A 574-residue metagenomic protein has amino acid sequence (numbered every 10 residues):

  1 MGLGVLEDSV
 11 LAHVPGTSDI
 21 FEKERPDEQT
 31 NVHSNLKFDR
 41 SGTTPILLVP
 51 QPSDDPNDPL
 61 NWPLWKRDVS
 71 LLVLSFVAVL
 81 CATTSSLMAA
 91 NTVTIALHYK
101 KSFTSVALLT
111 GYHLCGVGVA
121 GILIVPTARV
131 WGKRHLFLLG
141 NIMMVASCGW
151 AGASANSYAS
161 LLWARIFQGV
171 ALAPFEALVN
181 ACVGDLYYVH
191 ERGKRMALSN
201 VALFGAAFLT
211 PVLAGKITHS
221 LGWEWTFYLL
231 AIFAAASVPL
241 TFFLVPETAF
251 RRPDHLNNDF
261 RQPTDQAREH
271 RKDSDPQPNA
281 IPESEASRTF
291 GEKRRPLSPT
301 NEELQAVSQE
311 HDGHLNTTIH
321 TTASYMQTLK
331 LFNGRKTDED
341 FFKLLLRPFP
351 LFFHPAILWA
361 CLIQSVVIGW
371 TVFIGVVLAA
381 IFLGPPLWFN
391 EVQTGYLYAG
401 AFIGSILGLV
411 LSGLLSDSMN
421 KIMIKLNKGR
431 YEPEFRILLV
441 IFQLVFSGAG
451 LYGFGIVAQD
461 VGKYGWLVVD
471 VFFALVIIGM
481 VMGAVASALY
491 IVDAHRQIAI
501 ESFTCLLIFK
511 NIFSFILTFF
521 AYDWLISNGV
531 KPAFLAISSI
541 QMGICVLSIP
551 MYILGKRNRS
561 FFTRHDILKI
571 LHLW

Functional and structural regions predicted by a protein language model:
M1-L64, T248-L344, K421-Y431, F561-W574: Intrinsically disordered, low-complexity terminal tails of fungal membrane proteins
P63-V73, S157, R335-V367, E434: Juxtamembrane cytosolic amphipathic helices that cap and anchor the N-termini of specific transmembrane helices
L64, A82, S86, T94 (+12 more regions): C-terminal transmembrane bundle
K66-C81, L109, H113, G140-M143 (+6 more regions): Hydrophobic transmembrane alpha-helices of multi-pass secondary transporters, especially the MFS 12-helix bundle
A78, T110, L114, N141-M144 (+5 more regions): Small-residue-rich transmembrane alpha-helices and their cytosolic helix-loop interfaces in multi-pass secondary
K133, V189-M196, I357, I498-I500: Cytoplasm-facing, short amphipathic helices at loop-to-helix transitions on the intracellular side of 12-TM secondary
A164-L203: Cytoplasmic helix-loop-helix junction between adjacent transmembrane helices in 12-TM secondary transporters
F204-L256: Helix-loop-helix hairpin linking two adjacent transmembrane segments in secondary transporters
